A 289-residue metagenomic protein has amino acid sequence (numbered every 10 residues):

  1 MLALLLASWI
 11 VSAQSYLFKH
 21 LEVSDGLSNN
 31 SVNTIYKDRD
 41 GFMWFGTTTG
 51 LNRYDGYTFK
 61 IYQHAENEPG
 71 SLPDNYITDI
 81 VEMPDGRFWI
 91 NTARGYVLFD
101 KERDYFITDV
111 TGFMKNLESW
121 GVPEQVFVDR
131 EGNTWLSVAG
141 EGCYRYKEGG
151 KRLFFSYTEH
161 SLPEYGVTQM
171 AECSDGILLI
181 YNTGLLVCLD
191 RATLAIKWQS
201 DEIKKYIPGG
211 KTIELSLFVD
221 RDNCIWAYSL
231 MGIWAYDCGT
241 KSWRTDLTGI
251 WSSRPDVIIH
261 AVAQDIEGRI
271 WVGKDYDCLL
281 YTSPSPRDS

Functional and structural regions predicted by a protein language model:
M1-S289: Carboxylate-rich, polar loop motifs that coordinate divalent cations or form catalytic acidic clusters
